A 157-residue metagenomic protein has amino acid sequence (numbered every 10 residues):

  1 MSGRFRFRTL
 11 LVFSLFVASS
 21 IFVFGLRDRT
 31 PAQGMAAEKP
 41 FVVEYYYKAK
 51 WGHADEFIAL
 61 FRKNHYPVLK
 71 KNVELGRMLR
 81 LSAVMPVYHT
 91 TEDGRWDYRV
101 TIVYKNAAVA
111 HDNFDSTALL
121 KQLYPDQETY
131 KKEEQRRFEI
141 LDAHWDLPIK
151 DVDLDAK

Functional and structural regions predicted by a protein language model:
S2-F16: Bacterial N-terminal signal peptides that target proteins for export
S19-D28: C-terminal segment of classical bacterial N-terminal signal peptides
R29, G34, N64-P67, K71-L79 (+2 more regions): An amphipathic, aromatic/His-enriched active-site/gating alpha helix that lines ligand/cofactor pockets
A37-G52: Acidic/histidine-rich, surface-exposed loop or edge segments in extracytoplasmic proteins
L60-F61: Extracytoplasmic/periplasmic
V84-H89: A cross-kingdom feature marking solvent-exposed beta-strand/loop segments within repeated, beta-rich binding/scaffold
A156-K157: Short, solvent-exposed mixed-charge patches
